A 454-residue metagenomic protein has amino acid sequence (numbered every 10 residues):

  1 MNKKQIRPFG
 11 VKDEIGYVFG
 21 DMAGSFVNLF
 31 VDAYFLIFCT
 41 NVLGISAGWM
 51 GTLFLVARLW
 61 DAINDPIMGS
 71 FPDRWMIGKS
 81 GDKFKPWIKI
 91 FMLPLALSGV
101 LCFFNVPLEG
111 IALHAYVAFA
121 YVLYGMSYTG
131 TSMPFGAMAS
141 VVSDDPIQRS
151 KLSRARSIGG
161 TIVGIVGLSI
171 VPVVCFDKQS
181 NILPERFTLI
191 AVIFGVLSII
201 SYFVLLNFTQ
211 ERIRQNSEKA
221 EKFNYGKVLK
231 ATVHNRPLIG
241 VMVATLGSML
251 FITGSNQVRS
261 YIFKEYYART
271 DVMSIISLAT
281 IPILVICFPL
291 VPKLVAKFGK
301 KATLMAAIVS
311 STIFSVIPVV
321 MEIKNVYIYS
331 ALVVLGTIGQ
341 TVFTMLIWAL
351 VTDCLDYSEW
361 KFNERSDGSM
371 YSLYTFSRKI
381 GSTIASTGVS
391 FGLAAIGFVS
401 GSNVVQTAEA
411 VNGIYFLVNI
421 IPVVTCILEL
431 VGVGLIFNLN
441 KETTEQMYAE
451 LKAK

Functional and structural regions predicted by a protein language model:
N2-K454: Membrane-embedded alpha-helical bundles of multi-pass transporters/translocases, especially carrier/permease families
